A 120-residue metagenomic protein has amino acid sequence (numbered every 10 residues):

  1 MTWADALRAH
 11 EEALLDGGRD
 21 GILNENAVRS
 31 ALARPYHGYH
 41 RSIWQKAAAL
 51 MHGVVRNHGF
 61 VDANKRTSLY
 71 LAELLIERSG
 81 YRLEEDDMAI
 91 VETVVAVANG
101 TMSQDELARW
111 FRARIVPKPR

Functional and structural regions predicted by a protein language model:
M1-R120: FIC/Doc superfamily catalytic core
